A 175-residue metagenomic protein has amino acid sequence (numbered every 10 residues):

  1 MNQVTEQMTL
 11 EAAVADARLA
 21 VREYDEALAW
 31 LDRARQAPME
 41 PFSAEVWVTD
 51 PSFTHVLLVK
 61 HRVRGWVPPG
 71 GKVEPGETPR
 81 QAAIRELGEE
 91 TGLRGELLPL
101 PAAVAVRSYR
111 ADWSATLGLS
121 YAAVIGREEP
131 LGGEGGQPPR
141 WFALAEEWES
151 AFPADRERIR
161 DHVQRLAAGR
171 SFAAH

Functional and structural regions predicted by a protein language model:
N2-E45: Acidic, metal-coordinating catalytic segment for phosphate/diphosphate chemistry, firing primarily on the Nudix
A27, G65-V67, V104-S108: Short, solvent-exposed loop/turn segments at secondary-structure junctions
M39-S43, P51, H61-V63, P68 (+1 more regions): Short connector loops at helix/strand junctions that flank enzyme active sites, especially segments positioning acidic
E45, H55, P138: Conserved beta-strand and immediately adjacent loop positions that scaffold enzyme active sites
P51-E89: Conserved Nudix-box catalytic region and its N-terminal flanking loop in Nudix hydrolases and closely related
V73-H162: Unchanged
E157-H175: C-terminal tail/extension regions appended to the core domain(s) of diverse proteins
